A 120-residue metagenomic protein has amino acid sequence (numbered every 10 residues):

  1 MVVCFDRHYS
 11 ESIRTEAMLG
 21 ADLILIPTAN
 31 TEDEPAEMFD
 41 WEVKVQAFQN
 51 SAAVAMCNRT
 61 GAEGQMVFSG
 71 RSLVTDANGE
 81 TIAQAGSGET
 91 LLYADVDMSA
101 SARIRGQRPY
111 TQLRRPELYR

Functional and structural regions predicted by a protein language model:
R7-L92: CN hydrolase (nitrilase-like) catalytic-core segments centered on the catalytic cysteine and neighboring Lys/Glu
S10, G88, M98, Q112 (+1 more regions): Electropositive phosphate-/nucleotide-binding environments in soluble metabolic enzymes
T15-L19, S101-R120: Cysteine/selenocysteine-centered motifs that mediate thiol-based redox chemistry or coordinate metal-sulfur cofactors
T90-G106: A short, polar/charged loop-to-alpha-helix boundary motif
